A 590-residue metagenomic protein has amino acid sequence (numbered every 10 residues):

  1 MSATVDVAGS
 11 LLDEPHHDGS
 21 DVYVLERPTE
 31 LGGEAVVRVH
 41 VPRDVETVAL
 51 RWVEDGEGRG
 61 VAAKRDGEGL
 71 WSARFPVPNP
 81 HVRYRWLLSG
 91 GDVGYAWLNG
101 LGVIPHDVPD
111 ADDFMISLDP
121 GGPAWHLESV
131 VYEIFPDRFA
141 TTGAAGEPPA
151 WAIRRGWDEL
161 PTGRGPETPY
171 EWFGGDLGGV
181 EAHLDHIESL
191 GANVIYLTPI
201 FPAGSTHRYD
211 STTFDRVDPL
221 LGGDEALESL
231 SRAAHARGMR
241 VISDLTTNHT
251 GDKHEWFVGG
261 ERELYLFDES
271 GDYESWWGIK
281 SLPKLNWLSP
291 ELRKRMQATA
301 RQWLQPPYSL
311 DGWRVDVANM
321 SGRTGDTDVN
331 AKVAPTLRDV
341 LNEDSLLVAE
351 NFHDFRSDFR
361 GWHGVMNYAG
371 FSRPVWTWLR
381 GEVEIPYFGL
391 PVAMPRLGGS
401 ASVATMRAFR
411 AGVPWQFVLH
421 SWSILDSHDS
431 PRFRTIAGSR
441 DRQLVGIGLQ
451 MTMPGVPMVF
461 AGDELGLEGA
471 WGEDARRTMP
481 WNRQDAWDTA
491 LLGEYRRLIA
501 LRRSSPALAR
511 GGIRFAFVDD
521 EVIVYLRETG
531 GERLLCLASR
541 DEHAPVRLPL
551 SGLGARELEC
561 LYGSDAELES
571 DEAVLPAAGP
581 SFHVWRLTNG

Functional and structural regions predicted by a protein language model:
M1-F135, A140-T141, E147-W157, G163-T168 (+5 more regions): Carbohydrate-interacting/catalytic domains
W52, L88, G143, T198-P199 (+4 more regions): Glycine-rich, histidine-containing beta strand-loop boundary motifs that form or position
A63, F214, W256-F257, L264-Y265 (+6 more regions): Short clusters of hydrophobic/aromatic residues that line enzyme substrate/ligand-binding pockets
V131, F135-V194, I200-S309, D326 (+3 more regions): Substrate-binding/active-site clefts of carbohydrate-active enzymes
V131-E133, V194-T198, I242-S243, G312-R314 (+5 more regions): Structural recognition of the beta-strand scaffold that forms the well-ordered cores of secreted hydrolase catalytic
S231-S243, H249-F257, E263, D268 (+7 more regions): Active-site-proximal helices and loops of the catalytic beta/alpha 8
D316-S321, W415-G438: Active-site clefts of carbohydrate-active enzymes
R440-G455: Short, hydrophobic/aliphatic alpha-helical segments
